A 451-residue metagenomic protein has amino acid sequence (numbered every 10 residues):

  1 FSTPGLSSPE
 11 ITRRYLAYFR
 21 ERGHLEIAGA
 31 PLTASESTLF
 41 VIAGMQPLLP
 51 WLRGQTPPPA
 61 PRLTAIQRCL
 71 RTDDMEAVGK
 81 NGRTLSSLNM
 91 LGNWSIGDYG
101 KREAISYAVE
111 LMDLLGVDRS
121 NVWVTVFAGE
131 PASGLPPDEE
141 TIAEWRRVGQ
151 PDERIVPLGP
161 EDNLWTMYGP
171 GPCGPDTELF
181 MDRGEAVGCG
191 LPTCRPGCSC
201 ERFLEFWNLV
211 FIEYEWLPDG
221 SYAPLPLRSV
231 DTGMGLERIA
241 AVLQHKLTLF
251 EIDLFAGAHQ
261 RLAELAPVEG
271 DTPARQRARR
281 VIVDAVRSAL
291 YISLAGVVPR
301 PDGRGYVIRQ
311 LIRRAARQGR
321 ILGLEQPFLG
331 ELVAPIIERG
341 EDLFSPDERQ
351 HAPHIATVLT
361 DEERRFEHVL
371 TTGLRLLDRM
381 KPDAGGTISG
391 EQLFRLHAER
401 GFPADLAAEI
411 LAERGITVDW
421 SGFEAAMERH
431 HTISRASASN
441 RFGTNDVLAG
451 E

Functional and structural regions predicted by a protein language model:
F1-E451: A glycine- and charged-residue-rich anion-binding loop/surface
